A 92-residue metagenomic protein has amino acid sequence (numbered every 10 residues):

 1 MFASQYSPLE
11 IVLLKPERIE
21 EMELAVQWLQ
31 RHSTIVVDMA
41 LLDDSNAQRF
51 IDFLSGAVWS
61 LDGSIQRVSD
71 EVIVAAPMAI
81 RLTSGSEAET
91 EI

Functional and structural regions predicted by a protein language model:
M1-D43, D52-I92: Positively charged, small/polar-rich N-terminal and surface patches that mediate targeting and assembly and bind
